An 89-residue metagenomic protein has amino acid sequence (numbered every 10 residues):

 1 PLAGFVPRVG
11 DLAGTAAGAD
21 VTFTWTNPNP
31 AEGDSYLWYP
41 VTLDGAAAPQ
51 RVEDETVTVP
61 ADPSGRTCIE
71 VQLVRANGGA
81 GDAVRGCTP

Functional and structural regions predicted by a protein language model:
P1-A3: Hydrophobic single-pass membrane-targeting/anchoring helices
R8-G14: Surface-exposed, proline-enriched loop/turn segments that connect beta strands in immunoglobulin-like
T15-G33: Conserved aromatic anchor
A16-G18, V52, D62-S64: Surface-exposed coil/turn segments at beta-strand junctions on protein surfaces, enriched
D34-Y36, T67: Short beta-strand/loop motifs in extracellular/secreted proteins, especially within beta-sandwich accessory domains
Y39-A47, A76: Change "in extracellular beta-sheet-rich domains … of secreted and cell-surface proteins" to "in beta-sheet-rich domains
A47-D54: Short beta-strand segments within Ig-like beta-sandwich modules, predominantly Fibronectin type-III
T56-P89: Beta-strand-rich modules
